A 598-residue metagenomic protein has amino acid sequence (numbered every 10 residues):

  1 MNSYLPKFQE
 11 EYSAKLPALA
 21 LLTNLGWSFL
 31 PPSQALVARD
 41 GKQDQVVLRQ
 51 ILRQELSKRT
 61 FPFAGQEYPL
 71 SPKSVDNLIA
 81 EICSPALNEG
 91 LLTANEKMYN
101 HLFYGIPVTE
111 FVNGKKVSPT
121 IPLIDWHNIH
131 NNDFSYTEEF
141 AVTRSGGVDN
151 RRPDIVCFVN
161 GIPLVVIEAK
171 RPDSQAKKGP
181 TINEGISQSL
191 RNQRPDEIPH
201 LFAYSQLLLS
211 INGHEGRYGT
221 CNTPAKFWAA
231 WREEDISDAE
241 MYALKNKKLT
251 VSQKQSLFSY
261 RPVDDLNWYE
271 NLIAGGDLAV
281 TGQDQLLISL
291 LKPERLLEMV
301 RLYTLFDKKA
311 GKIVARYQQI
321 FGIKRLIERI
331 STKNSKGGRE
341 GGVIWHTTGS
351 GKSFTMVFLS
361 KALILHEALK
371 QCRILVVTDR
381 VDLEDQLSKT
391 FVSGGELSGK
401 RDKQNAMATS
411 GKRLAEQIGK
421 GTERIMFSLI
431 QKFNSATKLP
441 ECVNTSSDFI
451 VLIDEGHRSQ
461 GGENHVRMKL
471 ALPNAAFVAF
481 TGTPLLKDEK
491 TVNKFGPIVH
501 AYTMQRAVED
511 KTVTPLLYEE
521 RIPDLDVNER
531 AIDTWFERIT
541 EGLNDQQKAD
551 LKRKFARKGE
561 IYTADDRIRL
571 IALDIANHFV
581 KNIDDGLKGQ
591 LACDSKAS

Functional and structural regions predicted by a protein language model:
M1-L375, D382, Q386-L397, T422-R424 (+3 more regions): ATP-dependent helicase/translocase motor core
I162-L164, F202-Q206, K370-C372, S447-D448 (+4 more regions): Short glycine-/polar-rich loops that comprise or flank the Walker A/P-loop and associated switch/sensor motifs
S210, M426-L429, V451, A476-T481: Structural recognition of the conserved hydrophobic beta-strand(s) that form the central parallel beta-sheet of P-loop
T347-T348, E455-S459, A471-D488, K511: Conserved helicase ATPase motor motifs in RecA-like P-loop NTPase domains
V392-S435: Inter-Walker segment of RecA-like/P-loop motor cores
E423-R467: Conserved RecA-like ASCE ATPase "motif II neighborhood" in helicase/translocase motors
K490-L587: Interdomain helical connector at the RecA1-RecA2 junction of SF1/SF2 helicase-like NTPases
K596-S598: Conserved helicase motor "Helicase C" RecA-like lobe of SF1/SF2 P-loop NTPases
